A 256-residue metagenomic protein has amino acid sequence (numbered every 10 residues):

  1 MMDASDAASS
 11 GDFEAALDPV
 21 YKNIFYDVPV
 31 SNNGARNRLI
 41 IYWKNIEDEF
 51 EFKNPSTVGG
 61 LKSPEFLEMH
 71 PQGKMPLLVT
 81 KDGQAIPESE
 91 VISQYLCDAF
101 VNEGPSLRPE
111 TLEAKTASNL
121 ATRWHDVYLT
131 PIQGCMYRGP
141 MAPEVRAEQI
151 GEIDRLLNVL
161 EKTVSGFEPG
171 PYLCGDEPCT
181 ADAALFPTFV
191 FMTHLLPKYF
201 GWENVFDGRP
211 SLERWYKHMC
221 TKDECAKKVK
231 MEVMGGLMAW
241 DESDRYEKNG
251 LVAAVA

Functional and structural regions predicted by a protein language model:
M1-L173, A253-A256: GST-like domain detector, emphasizing the conserved glutathione-binding G-site in the N-terminal thioredoxin-like
V28, H125, R146-Q149, P178 (+3 more regions): Catalytic cores of transferase enzymes with a strong primary signal for eukaryotic protein kinases
Y95, A121-W124, F186, E232 (+1 more regions): Short acidic/histidine-centered micro-motifs embedded in hydrophobic/aromatic stretches that mark compact functional
V127-P131, H194, Y246: Secretory-pathway/luminal and periplasmic proteins that interact with or process carbohydrate-rich
K162-C174, K198-Y199, K222-K230: Surface-exposed helix-capping loop/turn segments at secondary-structure junctions
L173-F200, V205-E213, M219: GST superfamily/GST-like fold recognition
D207-G235: A contiguous, mid-protein "functional segment" used to position or interact with cofactors/ions or partner subunits
E232-A256: Acidic/histidine-enriched, glycine/proline-rich intrinsically disordered or flexible terminal extensions
